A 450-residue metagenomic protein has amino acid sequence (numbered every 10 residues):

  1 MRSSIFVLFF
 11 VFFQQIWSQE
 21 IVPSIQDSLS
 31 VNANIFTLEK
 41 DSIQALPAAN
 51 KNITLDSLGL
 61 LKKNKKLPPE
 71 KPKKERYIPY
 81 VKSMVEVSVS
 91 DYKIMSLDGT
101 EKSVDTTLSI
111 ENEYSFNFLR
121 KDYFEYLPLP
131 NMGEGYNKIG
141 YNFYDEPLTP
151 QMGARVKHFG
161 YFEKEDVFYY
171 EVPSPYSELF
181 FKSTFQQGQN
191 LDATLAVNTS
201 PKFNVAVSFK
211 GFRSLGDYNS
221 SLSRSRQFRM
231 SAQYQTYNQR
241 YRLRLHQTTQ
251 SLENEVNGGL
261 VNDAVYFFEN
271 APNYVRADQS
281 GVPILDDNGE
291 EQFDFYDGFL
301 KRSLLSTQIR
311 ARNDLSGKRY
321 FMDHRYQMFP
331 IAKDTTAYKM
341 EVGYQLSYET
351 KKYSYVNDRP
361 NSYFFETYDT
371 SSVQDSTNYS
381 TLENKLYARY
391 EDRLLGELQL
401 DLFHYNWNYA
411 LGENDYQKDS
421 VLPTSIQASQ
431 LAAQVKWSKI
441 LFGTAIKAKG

Functional and structural regions predicted by a protein language model:
L67-P79, M84-I94, D98-T100, T106 (+4 more regions): Outer-membrane beta-barrel proteins
Y161, Y170-S177, S183-N219, S223-F228: Outer-membrane beta-barrel translocator/receptor signature
V167-S174, P201-K202, Y237-R242, F329-M340 (+2 more regions): Short loop/turn motifs that connect adjacent beta-strands in outer-membrane beta-barrel proteins
P173, Q187-L191, R224-F228, D314-Y320 (+2 more regions): Residues that define the transmembrane beta-barrel architecture of outer-membrane proteins
F181-F185, G211-R213, T236-N238, Q247-E253 (+5 more regions): Transmembrane beta-strands of outer-membrane beta-barrel pores
A193-V197, V207, M230-Y234, M322-M328 (+2 more regions): Residues on the lipid-exposed face of transmembrane beta-strands in outer-membrane beta-barrel proteins
L215-Q227, S231-S316: Outer-membrane beta-barrel translocator/channel fold
Y218-S223, V256-N262, S354-N361, L411-D419: Outer-membrane beta-barrel translocator domains and adjoining extracellular loop/strand segments of Gram-negative
